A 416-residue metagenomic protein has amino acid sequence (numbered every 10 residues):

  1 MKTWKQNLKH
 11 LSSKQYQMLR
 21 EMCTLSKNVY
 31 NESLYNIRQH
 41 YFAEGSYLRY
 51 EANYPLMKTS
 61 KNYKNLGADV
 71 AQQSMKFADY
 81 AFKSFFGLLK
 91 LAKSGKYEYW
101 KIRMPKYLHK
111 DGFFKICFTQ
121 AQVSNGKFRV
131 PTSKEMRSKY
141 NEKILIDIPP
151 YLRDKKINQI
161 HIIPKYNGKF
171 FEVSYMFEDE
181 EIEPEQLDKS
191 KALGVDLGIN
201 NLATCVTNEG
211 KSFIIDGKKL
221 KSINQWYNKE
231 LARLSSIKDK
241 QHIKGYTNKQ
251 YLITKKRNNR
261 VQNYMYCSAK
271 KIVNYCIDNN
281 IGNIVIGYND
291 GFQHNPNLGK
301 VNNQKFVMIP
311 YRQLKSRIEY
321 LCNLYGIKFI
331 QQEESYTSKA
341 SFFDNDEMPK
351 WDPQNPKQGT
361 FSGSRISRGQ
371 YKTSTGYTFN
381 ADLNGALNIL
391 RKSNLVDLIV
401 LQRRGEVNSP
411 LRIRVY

Functional and structural regions predicted by a protein language model:
M1-Y416: Nucleic-acid substrate recognition interfaces
